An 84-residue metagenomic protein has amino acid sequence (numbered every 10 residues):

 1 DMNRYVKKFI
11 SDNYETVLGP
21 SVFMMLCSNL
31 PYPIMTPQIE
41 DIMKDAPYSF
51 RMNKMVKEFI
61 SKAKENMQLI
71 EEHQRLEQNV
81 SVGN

Functional and structural regions predicted by a protein language model:
D1-N84: Oxidative protein folding and maturation machinery
